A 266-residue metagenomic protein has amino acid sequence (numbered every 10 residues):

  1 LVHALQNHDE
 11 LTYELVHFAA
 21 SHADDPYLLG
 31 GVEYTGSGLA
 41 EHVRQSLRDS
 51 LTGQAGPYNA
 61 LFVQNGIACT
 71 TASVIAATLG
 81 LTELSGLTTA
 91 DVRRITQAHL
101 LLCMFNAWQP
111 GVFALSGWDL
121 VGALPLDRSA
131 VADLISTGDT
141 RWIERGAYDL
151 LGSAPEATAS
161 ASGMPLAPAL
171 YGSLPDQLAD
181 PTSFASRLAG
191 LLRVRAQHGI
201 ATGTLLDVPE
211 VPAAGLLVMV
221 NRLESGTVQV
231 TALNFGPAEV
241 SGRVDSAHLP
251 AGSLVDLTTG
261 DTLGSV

Functional and structural regions predicted by a protein language model:
V2, Q6, T12-Q229, F235-E239: Loop/helix patches that line or flank the sugar-binding groove of alpha-linked glycan CAZymes
F235-V266: C-terminal beta-sandwich/jelly-roll accessory domains of carbohydrate-active enzymes
